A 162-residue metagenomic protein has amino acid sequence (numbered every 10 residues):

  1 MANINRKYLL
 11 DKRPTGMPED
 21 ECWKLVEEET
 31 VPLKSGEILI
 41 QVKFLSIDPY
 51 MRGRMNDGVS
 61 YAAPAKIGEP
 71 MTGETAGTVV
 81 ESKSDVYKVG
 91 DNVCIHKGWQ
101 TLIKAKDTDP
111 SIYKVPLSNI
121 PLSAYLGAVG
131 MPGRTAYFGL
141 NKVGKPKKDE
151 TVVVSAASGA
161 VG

Functional and structural regions predicted by a protein language model:
N3-Y8: Short structural boundary motif marking the start of a folded domain
P14-D20, P49-Y50: Short N-terminal binding/cap micro-motifs at the start of the first secondary-structure element
P18-E29: Short glycine/threonine/proline-enriched tight-turn/helix- or strand-capping micro-motif at secondary-structure
T30-I47, M55-W99: Glycine-rich beta-strand-centered segment in the early N-terminal region that forms part of a ligand/cofactor-binding
G73-T78, V86-A156: NAD(P)H dinucleotide-binding glycine-rich loop of Rossmann-like/cofactor-binding domains, especially the beta1-alpha1
G162: N-terminal Rossmann-fold NAD(P) dinucleotide-binding loop
